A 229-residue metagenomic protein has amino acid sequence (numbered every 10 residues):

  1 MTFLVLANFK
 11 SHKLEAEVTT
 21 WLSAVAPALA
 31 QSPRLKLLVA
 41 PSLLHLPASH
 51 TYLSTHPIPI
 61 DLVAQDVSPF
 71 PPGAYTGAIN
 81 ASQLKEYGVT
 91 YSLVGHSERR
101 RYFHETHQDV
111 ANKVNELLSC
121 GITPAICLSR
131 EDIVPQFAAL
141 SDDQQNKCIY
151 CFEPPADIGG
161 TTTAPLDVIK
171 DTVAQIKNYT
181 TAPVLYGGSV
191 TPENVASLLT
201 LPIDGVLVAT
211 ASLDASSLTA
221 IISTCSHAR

Functional and structural regions predicted by a protein language model:
M1-T76, A139-K147, D157: Conserved N-terminal beta1-alpha1 strand-loop-helix module at the mouth
V5-F9, L37-P41, L62-Q65, S92-V94 (+4 more regions): Hydrophobic faces of well-ordered beta-strands that scaffold small-molecule active sites in alpha/beta enzyme cores
S54-V114: Glycine/small-residue-rich loop that forms an oxyanion/phosphate-binding "nest" at active or ligand-binding sites
D66-V67, A74-Y75, Q108, L128-R130 (+2 more regions): Glycine-rich beta-to-alpha transition loops that act as phosphate-gripper elements at the mouths of alpha/beta enzyme
L93-Y102, P154-T161, P202-I221: Glycine-rich phosphate-binding active-site loops on the catalytic face of alpha/beta enzymes
K113-L117, A211-R229: C-terminal helical cap(s) of enzyme catalytic domains, especially alpha/beta-barrels
E116-L185: Active-site rim beta-loop-alpha module in soluble metabolic enzymes
E131-A139, V190-D204: Catalytic cores of alpha/beta
